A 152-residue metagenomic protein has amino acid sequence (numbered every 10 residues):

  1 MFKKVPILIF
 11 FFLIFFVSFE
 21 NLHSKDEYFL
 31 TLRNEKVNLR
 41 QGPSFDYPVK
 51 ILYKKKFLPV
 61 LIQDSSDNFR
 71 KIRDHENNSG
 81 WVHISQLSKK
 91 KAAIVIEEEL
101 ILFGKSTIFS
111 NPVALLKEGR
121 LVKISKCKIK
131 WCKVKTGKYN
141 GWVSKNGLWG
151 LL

Functional and structural regions predicted by a protein language model:
M1-I9: Bacterial N-terminal signal peptides that target proteins for export
L8-V17: Bacterial N-terminal signal peptides
E20-Q41, I51-K56, Q63-K138, K145-L152: SH3-family beta-barrel domains
